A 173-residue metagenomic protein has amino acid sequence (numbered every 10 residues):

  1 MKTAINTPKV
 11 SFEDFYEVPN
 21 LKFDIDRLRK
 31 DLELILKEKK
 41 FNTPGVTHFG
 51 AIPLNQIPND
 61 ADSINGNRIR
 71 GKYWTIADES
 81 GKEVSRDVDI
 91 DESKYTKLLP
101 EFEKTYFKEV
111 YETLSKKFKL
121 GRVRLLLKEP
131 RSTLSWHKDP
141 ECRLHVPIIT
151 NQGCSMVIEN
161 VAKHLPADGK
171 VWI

Functional and structural regions predicted by a protein language model:
M1-V110: Non-heme Fe(II)/2-oxoglutarate
G45, R122-L125, H145, M156-V157: A structural signal for short, well-ordered beta-strand segments and their strand-loop junctions that often border
E109-P130: A short glycine-rich, His/Asp/Glu-containing loop-to-beta-strand
L127, K138-C154: Short, conserved beta-strand element in jelly-roll/cupin
R131-W136: Short helix-to-loop capping/linker segments positioned immediately adjacent to catalytic or ligand/cofactor-binding
P147-D168: A short beta-strand-loop-beta hairpin characteristic of the jelly-roll/cupin
K170-I173: Contiguous ligand/interfacial binding patches
